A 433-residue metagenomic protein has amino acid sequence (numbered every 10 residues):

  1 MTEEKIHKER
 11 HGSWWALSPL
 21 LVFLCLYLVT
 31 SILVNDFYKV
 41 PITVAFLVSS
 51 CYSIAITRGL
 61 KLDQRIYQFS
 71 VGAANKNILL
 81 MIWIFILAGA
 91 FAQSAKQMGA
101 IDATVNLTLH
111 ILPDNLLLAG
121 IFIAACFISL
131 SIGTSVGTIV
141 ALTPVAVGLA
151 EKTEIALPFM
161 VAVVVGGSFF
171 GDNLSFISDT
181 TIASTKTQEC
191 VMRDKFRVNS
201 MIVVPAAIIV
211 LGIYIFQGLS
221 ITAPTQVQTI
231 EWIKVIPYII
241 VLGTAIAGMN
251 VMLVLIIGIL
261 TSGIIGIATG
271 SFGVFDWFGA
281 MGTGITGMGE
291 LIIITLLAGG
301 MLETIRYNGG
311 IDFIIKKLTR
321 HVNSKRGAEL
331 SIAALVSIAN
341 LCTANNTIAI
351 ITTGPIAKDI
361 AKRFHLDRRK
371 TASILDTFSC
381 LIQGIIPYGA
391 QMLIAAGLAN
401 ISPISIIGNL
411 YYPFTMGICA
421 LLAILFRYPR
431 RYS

Functional and structural regions predicted by a protein language model:
W14-L26, F37-R58, M81-L87, I233-T244 (+3 more regions): Hydrophobic mid-bilayer segments of alpha-helices in multi-pass membrane transport proteins, especially secondary
T43, L47, A55, I66-G99 (+6 more regions): Core transmembrane alpha-helical segments of multi-pass membrane transporters/permeases
L60-L62, A74-I78, E154-P158, T180-K195 (+5 more regions): Juxtamembrane helix-boundary/capping and inter-helix hinge elements in multi-pass membrane proteins
N75-M81, N106-A124, A150-M160, Q228-I236 (+4 more regions): Membrane-interfacial loop-to-helix junctions in multi-pass transporters
I82-F91, P113-V145, L318-I356, L375: Hydrophobic alpha-helical transmembrane segments of multi-pass integral membrane proteins, predominantly secondary
I84, N115-I128, E154-G171, G327-N340 (+3 more regions): Alpha-helical transmembrane segments of multi-pass membrane proteins
G137-G148, V165, F176-C190, N346-I360 (+1 more regions): Re-entrant/interfacial helical elements at transmembrane boundaries that shape and gate the permeation pathway
G166-F169, N173-Q228, I233, I385 (+1 more regions): Juxtamembrane and boundary regions of transmembrane helices in multi-pass small-molecule transporters and channels
